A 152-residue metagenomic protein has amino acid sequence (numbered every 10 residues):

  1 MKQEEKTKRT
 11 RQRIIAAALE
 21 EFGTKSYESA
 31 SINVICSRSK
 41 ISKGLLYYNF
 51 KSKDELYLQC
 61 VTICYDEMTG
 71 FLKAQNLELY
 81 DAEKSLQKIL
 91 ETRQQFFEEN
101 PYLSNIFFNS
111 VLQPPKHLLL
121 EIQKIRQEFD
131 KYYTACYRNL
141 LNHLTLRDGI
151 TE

Functional and structural regions predicted by a protein language model:
M1-R9: N-terminal intrinsically disordered/low-complexity leader segments
T10-L19, I35, C60-C64, M68 (+1 more regions): Generic hydrophobic, amphipathic alpha-helix propensity
R13, E21-E55, Q59: Helix-turn-helix
T24-E28, L79, N100, H143: Short coil/turn segments at alpha/beta junctions that flank glycine-rich nucleotide-binding fingerprints
Q59, A74-E99, E152: Hydrophobic alpha-helical connector segments
D66-T69, K73-A74, H117-H143: Amphipathic alpha-helical packing segments from all-alpha helical-bundle domains
E98-L118: Amphipathic alpha-helical segments used for helix-helix packing
T145-D148: Core catalytic ATP-binding domain of two-component histidine kinases
